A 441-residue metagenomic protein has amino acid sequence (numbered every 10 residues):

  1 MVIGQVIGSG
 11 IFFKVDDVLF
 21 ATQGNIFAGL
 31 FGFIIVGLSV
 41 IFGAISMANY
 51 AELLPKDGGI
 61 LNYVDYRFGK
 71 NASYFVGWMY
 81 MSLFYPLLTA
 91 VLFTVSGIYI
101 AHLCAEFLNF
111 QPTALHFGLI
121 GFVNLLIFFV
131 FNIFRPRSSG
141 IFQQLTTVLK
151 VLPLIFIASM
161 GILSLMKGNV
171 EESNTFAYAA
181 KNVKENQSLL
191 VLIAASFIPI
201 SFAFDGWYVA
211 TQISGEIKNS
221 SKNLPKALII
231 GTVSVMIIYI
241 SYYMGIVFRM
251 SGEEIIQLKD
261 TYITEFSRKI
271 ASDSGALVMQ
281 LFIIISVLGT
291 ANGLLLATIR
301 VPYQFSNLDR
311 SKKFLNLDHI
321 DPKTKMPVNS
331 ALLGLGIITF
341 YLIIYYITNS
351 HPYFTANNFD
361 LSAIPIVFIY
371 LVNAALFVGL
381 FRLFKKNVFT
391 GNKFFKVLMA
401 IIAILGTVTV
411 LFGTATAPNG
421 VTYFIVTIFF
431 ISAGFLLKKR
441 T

Functional and structural regions predicted by a protein language model:
M1-Q5, S9, F13, Y85 (+6 more regions): Hydrophobic alpha-helical transmembrane segments in multi-pass membrane proteins
M1-T94, S201, A210, I217 (+2 more regions): Transmembrane helix-boundary motif of multi-pass solute transporters/channels
I11-V18, F131-R137, S274-G275, I337-L361 (+2 more regions): Transmembrane helix-loop junctions in multi-pass membrane proteins
D17, I41-L125, V130-I133, I284-V301 (+4 more regions): Hydrophobic transmembrane alpha-helices that form the core helical bundles of multi-pass secondary transporters
L30, L108-H116, Q144-Q280, P418-N419: Helix-loop-helix junctions that connect adjacent transmembrane segments in multi-pass membrane transporters
N62-D65, G69, H102-E106, I229-N292 (+1 more regions): TM-loop-TM module centered on a large, flexible mid-protein loop between adjacent transmembrane helices in multi-pass
H116-V170, D205, L228-T232, F368-L371 (+2 more regions): Membrane-interface loop-to-helix entry segments
I157, S164-L165, N357-V372, V378-R382 (+1 more regions): A generic transmembrane alpha-helix motif of multi-pass inner-membrane proteins
